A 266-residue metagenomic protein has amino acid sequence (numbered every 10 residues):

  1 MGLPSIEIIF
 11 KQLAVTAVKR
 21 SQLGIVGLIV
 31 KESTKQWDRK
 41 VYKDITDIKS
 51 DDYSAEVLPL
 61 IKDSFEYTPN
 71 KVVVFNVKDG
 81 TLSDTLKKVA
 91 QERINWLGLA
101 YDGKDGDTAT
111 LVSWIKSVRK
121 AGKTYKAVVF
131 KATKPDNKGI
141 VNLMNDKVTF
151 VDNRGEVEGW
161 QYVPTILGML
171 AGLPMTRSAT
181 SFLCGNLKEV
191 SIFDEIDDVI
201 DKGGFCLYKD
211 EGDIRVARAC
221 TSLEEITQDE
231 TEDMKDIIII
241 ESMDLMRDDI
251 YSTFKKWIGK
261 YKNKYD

Functional and structural regions predicted by a protein language model:
M1-K138: Small-residue-rich
I45, D51, I226-D229, Y261: Surface-exposed loop/turn and secondary-structure junction residues enriched for glycine/proline
K87-I258: A glycine- and small-residue-enriched flexible loop/hinge signal that marks low-structured segments
